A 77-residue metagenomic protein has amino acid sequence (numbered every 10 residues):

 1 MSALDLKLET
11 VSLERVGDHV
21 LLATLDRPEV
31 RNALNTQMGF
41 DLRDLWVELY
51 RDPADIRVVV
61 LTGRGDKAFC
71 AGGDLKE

Functional and structural regions predicted by a protein language model:
M1-D66: Conserved CoA-thioester-binding segment of acyl-CoA-metabolizing enzymes
G63-E77: Glycine- (often His-adjacent) and acidic-residue-rich active-site loop that binds/positions the CoA thioester
